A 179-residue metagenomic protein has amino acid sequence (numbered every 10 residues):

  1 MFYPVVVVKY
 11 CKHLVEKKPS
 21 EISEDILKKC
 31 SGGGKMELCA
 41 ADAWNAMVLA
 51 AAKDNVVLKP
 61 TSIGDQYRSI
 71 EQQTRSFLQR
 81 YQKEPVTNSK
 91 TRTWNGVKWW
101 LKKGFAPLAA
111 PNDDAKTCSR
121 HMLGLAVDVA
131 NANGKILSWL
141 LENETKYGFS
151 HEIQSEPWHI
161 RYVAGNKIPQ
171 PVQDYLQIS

Functional and structural regions predicted by a protein language model:
M1-S179: Cell-envelope/glycan interface and biosynthesis
